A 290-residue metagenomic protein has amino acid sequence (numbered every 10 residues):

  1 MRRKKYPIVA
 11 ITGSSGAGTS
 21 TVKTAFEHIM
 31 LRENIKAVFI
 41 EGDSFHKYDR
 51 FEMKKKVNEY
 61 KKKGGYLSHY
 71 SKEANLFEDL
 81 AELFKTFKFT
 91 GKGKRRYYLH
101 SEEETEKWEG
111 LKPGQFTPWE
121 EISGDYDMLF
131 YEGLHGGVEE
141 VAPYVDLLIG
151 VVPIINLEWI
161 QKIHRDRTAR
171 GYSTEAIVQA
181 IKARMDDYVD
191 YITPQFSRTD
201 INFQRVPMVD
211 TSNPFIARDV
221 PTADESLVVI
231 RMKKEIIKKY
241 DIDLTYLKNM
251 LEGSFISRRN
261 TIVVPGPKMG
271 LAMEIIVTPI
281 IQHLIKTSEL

Functional and structural regions predicted by a protein language model:
M1-Y6: Phosphate-binding P-loop
I8-T12: Short hydrophobic/aromatic beta-strand immediately N-terminal to the Walker A/P-loop
S15: The conserved Walker
T19: Conserved lysine of the Walker
V22-K23, E27: Post-Walker A alpha-helix
I35-E41, F45-E106: Conserved nucleotide-sensing/catalytic segment adjacent to the nucleotide-binding pocket in NTP-handling enzymes
P113-G124, P143, I155-N156, I160-L290: C-terminal accessory "lid"/substrate-recognition subdomains
D125-L129: Loop/turn-to-beta-strand initiation segments
